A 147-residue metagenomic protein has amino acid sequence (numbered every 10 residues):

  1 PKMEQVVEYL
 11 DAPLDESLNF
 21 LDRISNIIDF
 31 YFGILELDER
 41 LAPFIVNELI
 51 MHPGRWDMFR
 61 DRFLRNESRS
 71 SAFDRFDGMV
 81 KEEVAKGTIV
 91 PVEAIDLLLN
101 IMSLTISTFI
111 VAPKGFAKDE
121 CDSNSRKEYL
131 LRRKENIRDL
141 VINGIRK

Functional and structural regions predicted by a protein language model:
E4, D22, R55-A85, D96 (+2 more regions): Amphipathic alpha-helical packing segments from all-alpha helical-bundle domains
Q5, M51, S103, S107: Active-site micro-motifs of SAM-dependent methyltransferase domains
E8-P43, L64, I95-I101, K147: Hydrophobic alpha-helical connector segments
Y9-L14, W56-R62, D119-K127: A short, mixed-charge helix-start or loop-turn motif at secondary-structure junctions
D11, D15-L18, I50, G54-D57 (+2 more regions): Short, flexible helix-adjacent loops and helix caps
F30-G33, S70, D74-K86, V90 (+1 more regions): C-terminal peripheral helix-coil segments that are non-catalytic and often amphipathic
L37-R60, A112-E120: Amphipathic alpha-helical segments used for helix-helix packing
